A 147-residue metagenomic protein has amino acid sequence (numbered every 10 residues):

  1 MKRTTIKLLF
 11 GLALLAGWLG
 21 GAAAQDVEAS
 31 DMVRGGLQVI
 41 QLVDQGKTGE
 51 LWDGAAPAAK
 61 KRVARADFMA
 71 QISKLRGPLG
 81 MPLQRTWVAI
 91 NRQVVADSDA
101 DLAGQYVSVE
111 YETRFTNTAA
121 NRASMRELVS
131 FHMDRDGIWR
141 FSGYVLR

Functional and structural regions predicted by a protein language model:
M1-F10: Bacterial N-terminal signal peptides that target proteins for export
K2-R3, L19-Q45: Short, low-complexity N-terminal intrinsically disordered segments enriched in polar/charged residues
L9-W18: Bacterial N-terminal signal peptides
Q25-D26, L37-Q41, G54-R62, T116-T118: Second-shell loop/turn segments in exported
V33-R34, G49-S108: Short solvent-exposed beta->alpha transition segments
T48-G49, I138: Internal amphipathic alpha-helical segments of the cytochrome P450 catalytic fold
I90-R147: Exposed beta-sheet edge and beta->alpha loop/turn motif
